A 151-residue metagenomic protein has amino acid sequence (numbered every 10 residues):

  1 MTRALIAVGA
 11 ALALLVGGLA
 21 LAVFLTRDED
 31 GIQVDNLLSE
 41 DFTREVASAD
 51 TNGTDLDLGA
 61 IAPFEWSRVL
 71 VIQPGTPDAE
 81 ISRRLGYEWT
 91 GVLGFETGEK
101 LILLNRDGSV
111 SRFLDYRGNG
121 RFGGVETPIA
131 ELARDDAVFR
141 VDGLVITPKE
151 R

Functional and structural regions predicted by a protein language model:
T2-E80: N-terminal export/targeting and maturation segments
G9-L12, K100, D135: A residue-level detector for conformationally permissive "hinge/kink" positions
A13-L14, S82, Y116, F139: Compositionally biased, low-complexity repeat tracts
L19, R84-W89, F122, P128: Generic alpha-helical propensity signal that fires on short helical segments and nearby coil/disordered stretches
D28-E29, N105, G123: Functionally constrained cores in energy, signaling, and assembly domains
N52-N119: Mature extracytoplasmic domains of secretory-pathway proteins
G120-R151: C-terminal partner/receptor-binding element of secreted or periplasmic proteins
